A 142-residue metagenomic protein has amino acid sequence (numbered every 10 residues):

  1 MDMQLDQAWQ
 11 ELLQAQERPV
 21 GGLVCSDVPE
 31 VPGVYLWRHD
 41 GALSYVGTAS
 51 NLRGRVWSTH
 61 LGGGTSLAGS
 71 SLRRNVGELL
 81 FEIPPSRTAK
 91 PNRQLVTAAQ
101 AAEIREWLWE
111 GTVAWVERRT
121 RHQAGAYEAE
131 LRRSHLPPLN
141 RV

Functional and structural regions predicted by a protein language model:
M1-A101, T112-P137, R141-V142: GIY-YIG nuclease catalytic motif and its immediate N-terminal context
L108-W109: Conserved phosphate-chemistry cores used by DNA topoisomerases
